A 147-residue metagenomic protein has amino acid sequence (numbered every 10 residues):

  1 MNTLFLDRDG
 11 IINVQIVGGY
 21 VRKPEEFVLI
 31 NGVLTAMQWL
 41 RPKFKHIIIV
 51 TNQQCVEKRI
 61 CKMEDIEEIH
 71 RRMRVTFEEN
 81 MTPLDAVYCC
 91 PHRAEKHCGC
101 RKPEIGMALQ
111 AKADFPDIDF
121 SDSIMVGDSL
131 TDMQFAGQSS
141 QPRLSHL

Functional and structural regions predicted by a protein language model:
M1-I48: Active-site neighborhood of HAD-like aspartate-dependent phosphohydrolases
L6-R8, T51, V126-D128: Active-site flanking residues adjacent to catalytic metal/cofactor-binding acidic residues
I12-N31, V56-D65, N80, H92-G99: Metal-dependent phosphoesterase signature
V33, M37-H70, D85-E95, A136: Substrate-recognition element of Asp-dependent hydrolases with the DxDx(T/V) motif
M73-E78, K112-F115: Conserved hydrophobic residues forming the short capping helix/wall of the S-adenosyl-L-methionine
R101-L130: Conserved Lys-Pro-Asp/Glu-containing loop-to-beta segment of HAD-superfamily phosphomonoesterases, centered on
M125-L147: Acidic, Mg2+-coordinating phosphoryl-transfer loop and its flanking beta/alpha structural elements, shared across
